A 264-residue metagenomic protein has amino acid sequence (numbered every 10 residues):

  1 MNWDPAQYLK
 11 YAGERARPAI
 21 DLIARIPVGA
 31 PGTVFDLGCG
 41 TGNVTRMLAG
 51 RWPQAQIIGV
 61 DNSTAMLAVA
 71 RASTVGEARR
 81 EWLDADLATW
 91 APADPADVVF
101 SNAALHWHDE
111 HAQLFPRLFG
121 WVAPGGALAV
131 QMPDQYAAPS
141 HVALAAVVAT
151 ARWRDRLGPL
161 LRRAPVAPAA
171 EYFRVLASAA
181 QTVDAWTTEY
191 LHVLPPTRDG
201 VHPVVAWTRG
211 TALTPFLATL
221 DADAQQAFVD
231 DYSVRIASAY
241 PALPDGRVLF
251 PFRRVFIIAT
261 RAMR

Functional and structural regions predicted by a protein language model:
M1-F35, N43-M47, M66-V69, S73 (+1 more regions): Conserved class I S-adenosyl-L-methionine
W3, D184-P244: C-terminal helical/coil "lid" or tail adjacent to the Rossmann-like core of SAM-dependent
T33-L37, T41-W90: Class I SAM-dependent methyltransferase SAM/SAH-binding core
A91-V99: A short acidic, Gly/Pro-enriched loop at the edge of an enzyme's catalytic core that lines a small-molecule cofactor
V98-H111, D134: A short SAM/SAH-binding and catalytic strip from SAM-dependent methyltransferases
H108-D109, V122-P124: Helix-to-beta-strand junctions that scaffold the AdoMet/dcAdoMet cofactor pocket in Class I SAM-dependent enzymes
A112, F119, A127-R198: Conserved catalytic/acceptor-binding region of the Class I
A179-Q181, R254-R264: Core SAM-dependent methyltransferase catalytic element
